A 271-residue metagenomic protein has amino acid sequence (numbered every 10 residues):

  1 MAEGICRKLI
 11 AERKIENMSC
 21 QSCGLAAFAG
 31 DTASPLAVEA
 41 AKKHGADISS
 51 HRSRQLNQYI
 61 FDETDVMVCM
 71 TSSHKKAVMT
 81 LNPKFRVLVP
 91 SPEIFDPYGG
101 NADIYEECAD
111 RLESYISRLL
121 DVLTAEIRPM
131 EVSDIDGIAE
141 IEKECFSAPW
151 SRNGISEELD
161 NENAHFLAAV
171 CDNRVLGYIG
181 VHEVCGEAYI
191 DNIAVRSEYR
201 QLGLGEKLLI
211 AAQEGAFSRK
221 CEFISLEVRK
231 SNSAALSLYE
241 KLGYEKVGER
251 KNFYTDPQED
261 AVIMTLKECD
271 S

Functional and structural regions predicted by a protein language model:
M1-D62: Conserved active-site segments centered on acidic
A46, S72, E240-E249: Conserved acetyl-CoA-binding loop of GNAT-fold acetyltransferases
D65-M67, E222: Conserved acidic residues
V66, S72-A125: Phosphate-binding/catalytic loops
T71-S72, E131: Helix N-cap/beta->alpha junction signal
P129-E198, L209-A211, G215, R219 (+1 more regions): Acetyl-CoA-dependent GNAT
N192, R196-I210, S218-R219, F223 (+3 more regions): Conserved glycine-rich acetyl-CoA-binding loop
E227, E245-V262: Conserved catalytic-core motifs of GNAT/GCN5-like acyltransferases
